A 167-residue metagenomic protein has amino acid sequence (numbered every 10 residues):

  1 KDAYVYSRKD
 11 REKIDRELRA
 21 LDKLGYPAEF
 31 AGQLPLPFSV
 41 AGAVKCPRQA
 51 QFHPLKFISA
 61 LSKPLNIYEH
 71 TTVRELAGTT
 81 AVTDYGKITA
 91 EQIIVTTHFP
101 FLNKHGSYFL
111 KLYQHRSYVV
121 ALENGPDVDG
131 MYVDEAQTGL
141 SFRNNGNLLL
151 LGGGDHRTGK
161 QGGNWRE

Functional and structural regions predicted by a protein language model:
K1, K87-I88, I93-E167: Active-site substrate-recognition segment that forms the wall of the catalytic cavity or substrate channel
K1-A60: Rossmann-like flavin
A3, A41-A43, G78-T80, G146-L148: A generic structural signal for beta-strand entry/edge sites
K9, L34, R48-Q49, H70-T71 (+4 more regions): Fold-independent oxyanion-binding glycine-rich loops and adjacent beta-strand/coil segments at enzyme active sites
E12, F52, K56, Y68 (+4 more regions): Conserved active-site and cofactor/substrate-binding residues in soluble primary-metabolism enzymes
A31-P37, Y68-V82: A conserved short coil-to-beta-strand element within the FAD-binding core of flavoproteins
G42, R74-I93, T97: Conserved beta-strand-loop-beta-strand element in the redox core of flavoprotein oxidoreductases
K63-N66: A structural motif corresponding to the C-terminal end of an alpha-helix and its immediate exit/capping segment
